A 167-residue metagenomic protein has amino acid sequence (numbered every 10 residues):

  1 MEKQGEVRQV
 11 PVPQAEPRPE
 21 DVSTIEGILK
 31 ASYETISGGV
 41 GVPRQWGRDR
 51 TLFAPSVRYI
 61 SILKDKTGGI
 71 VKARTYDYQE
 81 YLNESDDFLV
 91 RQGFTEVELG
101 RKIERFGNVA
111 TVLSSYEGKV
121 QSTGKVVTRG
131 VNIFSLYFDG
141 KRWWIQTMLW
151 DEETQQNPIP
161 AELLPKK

Functional and structural regions predicted by a protein language model:
M1-R8, T111, R129-P158: Short beta-strand edge/turn micro-motifs at domain boundaries
M1-T51, L164-K167: Short, low-complexity N-terminal intrinsically disordered segments enriched in polar/charged residues
P17, S37, V57-A73: A short gly/proline-enriched turn/hairpin at secondary-structure junctions
S32, D49, V57, V112 (+1 more regions): Hydrophobic pocket/interface hotspot
V42-K66: Short, well-ordered alpha-helical segments enriched in acidic and aromatic residues
T67-S122: Surface-exposed, charged secondary-structure patches
I70-A73, S122-V126, T154-E162: A short, polar/proline- and glycine-enriched secondary-structure boundary/capping micro-motif
